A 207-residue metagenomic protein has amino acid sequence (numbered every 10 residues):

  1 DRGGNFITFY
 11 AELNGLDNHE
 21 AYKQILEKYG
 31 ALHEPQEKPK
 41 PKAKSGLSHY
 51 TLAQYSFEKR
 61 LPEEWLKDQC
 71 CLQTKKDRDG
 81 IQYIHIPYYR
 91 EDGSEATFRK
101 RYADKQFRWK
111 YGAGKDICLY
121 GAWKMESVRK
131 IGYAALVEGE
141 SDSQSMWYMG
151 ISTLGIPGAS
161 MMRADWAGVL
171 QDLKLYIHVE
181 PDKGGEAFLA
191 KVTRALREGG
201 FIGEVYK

Functional and structural regions predicted by a protein language model:
D1-L32, L61-E63, D68-Y83: Short, small/acidic-rich helices and loops at N termini and domain boundaries of DNA replication/processing enzymes
D1-Q24, R163-V205: Modules that initiate DNA replication and primer synthesis
Y22-Y55: Conserved active-site segments centered on acidic
Y55-D68, Y89-F98: Nucleic-acid enzyme cleavage-core boundary/entry regions
K59-Q73, G150-M161: Short, well-structured beta-strand/strand-turn elements
D77-K174, F188-L189: Phosphate-handling DNA/RNA-contact segment within nucleic-acid enzymes
T153-G155, G203-K207: Conserved beta-strand scaffold positions in the cores of enzyme catalytic domains, especially in NTP/NDP-utilizing
